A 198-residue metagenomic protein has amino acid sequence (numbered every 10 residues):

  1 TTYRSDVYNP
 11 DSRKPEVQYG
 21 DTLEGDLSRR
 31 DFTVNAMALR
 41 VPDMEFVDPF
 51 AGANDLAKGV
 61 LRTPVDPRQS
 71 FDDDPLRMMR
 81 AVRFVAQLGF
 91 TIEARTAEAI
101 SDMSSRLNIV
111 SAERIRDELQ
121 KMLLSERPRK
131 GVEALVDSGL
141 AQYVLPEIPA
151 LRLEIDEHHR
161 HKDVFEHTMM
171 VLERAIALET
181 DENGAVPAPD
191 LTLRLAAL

Functional and structural regions predicted by a protein language model:
T1-L198: Catalytic cores of the polymerase beta-like nucleotidyltransferase superfamily and closely associated nucleotide
